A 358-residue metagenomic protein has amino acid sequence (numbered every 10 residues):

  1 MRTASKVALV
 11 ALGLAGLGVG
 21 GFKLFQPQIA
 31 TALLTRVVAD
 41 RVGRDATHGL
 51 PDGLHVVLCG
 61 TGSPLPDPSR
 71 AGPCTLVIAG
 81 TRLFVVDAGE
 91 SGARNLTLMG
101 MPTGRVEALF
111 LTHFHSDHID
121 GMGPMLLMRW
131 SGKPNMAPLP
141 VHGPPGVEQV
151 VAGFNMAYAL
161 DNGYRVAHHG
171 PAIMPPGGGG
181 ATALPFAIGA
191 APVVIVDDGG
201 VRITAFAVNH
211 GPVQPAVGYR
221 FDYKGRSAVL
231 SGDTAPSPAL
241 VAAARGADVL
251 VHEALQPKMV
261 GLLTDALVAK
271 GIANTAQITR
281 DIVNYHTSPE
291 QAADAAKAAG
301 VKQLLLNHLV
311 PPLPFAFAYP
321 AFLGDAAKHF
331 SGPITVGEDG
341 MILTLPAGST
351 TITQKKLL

Functional and structural regions predicted by a protein language model:
R2-A11, G16-G18, V217-G218, K224-V229 (+1 more regions): Cap/insert and terminal regions of metallo-dependent hydrolase folds
R2-V229, A318-T350: Binuclear metal-dependent hydrolase catalytic cores
I352-L358: A polyampholytic, Gly/Pro-enriched intrinsically disordered region
